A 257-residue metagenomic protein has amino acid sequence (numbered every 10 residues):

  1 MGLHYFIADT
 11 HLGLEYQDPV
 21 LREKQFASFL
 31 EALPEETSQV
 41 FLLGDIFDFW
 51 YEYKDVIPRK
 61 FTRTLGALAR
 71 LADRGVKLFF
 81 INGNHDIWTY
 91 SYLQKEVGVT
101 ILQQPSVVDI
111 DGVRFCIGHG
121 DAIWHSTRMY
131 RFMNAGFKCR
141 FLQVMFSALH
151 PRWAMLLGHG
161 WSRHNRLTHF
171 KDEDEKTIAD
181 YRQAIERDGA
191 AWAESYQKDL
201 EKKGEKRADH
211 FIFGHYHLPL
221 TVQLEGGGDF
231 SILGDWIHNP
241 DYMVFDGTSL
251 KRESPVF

Functional and structural regions predicted by a protein language model:
M1-Y5, V108-C116, L224-D229: Beta-strand-turn-beta hairpins that frame and shape the catalytic cleft of phosphate-ester-processing enzymes
G2-Y5, L12-I110: Core catalytic region of metal-dependent phosphoesterases/phosphodiesterases, especially metallo-beta-lactamase-like
I7-A8, F41-G44, K77-N84, I117-G118 (+2 more regions): Active-site neighborhood of phospho(di)ester-bond hydrolases with catalytic His/Asp-centered motifs
T10, V256-F257: A structural signal for the main folded, soluble domain(s) of proteins
T10-H11, D121: Anionic group-transfer/hydrolysis microenvironments
G98-Q103, C116, D121, H125-M133 (+2 more regions): Conserved beta-sheet core of the metallophosphoesterase superfamily
G120-S195: Active-site-proximal loop/helix segment associated with metal-binding centers of metalloenzymes
